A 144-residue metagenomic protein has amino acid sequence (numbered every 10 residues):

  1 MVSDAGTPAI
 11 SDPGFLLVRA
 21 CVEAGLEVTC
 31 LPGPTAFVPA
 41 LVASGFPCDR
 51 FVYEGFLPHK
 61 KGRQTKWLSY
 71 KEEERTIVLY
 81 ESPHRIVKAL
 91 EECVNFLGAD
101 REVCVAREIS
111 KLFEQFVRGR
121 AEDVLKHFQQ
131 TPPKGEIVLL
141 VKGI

Functional and structural regions predicted by a protein language model:
M1-G6, I10, I77-E81: Acidic beta-strand-to-loop metal/phosphate-binding motif
V2-D4, R50, C104-E108: Short beta-strands and strand-loop turn motifs
S3, C30-G33, L79, V105: General beta-strand structural signal in soluble alpha/beta enzymes
T7-I10, H59-K60, F113: Short, small-residue-enriched loops and turns at beta-alpha junctions that line or gate enzyme active sites
P8, T35-V38, K111-L112: Short gly/pro/ser/thr-enriched loop/turn and capping motifs at secondary-structure boundaries
S11-F15, Q64, V87-L90, R118: Conserved strand-to-helix beginnings and helix N-cap segments that scaffold or border functional pockets
D12, L16-E73: Class I SAM-dependent methyltransferase SAM-binding "motif I" and its flanking Rossmann-like core
T76-I144: A contiguous loop/helix-start segment that scaffolds small-molecule binding in enzyme catalytic cores
